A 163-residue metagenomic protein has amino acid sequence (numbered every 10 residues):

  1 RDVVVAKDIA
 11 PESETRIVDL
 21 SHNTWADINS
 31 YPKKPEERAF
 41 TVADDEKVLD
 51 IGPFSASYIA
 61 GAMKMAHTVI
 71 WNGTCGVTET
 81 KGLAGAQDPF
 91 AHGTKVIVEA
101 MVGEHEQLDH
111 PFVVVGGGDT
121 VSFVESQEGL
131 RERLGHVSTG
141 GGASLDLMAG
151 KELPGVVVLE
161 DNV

Functional and structural regions predicted by a protein language model:
R1-V163: Active-site loop-to-helix "anion-binding N-cap" substructures in soluble metabolic enzymes
